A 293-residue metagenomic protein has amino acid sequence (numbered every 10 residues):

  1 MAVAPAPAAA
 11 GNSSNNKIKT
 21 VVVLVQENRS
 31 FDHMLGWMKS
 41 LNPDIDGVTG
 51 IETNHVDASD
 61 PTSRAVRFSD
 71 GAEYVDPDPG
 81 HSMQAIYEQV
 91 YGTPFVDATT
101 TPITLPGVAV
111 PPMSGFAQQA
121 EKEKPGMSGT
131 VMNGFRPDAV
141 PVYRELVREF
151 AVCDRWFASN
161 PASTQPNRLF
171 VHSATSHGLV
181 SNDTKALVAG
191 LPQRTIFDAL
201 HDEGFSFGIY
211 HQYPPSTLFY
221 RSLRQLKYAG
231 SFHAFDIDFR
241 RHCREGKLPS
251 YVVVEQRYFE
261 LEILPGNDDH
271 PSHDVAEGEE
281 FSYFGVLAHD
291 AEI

Functional and structural regions predicted by a protein language model:
A2-I293: N-terminal pro-sequences and low-complexity stem/linker regions of secreted or lumenal proteins
